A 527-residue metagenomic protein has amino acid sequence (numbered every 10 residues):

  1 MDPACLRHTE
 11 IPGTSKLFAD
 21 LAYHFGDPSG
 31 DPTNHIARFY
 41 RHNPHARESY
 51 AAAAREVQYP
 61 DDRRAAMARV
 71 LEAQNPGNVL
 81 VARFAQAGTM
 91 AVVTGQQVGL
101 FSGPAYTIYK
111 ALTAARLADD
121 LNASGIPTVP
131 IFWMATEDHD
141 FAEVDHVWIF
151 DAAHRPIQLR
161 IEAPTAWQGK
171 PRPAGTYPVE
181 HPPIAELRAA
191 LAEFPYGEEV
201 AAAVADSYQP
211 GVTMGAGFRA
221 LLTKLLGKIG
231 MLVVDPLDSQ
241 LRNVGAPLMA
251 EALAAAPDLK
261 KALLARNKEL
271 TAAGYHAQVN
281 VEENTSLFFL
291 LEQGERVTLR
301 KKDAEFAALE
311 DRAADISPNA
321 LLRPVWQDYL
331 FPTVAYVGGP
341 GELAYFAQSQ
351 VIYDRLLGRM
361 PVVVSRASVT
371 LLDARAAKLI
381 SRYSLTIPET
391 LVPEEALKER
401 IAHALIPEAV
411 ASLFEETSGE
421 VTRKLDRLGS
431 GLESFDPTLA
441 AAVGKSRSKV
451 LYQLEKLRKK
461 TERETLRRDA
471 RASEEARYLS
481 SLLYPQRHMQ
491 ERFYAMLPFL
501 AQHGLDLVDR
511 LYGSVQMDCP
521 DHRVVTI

Functional and structural regions predicted by a protein language model:
P3, E48, L221-A308, A396 (+1 more regions): Long, compositionally biased intrinsically disordered regions
K16-N78, R447, L451-L454, R458 (+1 more regions): Low-complexity, highly charged intrinsically disordered N-terminal segments that act as targeting/localization
A87-N122, G338: N-terminal catalytic cores of NTP/NDP-binding nucleotidyl/phosphoryl-transfer enzymes
P104-A105, A118-A142, P361: Glycine-rich phosphate/pyrophosphate-binding loops and their adjacent beta-strand/loop elements at enzyme active sites
P104-Y106, D140-V147, V244-M249, Q348: Short acidic, glycine/serine/threonine-rich loops at helix termini
V144-I149, P156, L371-H403: A structural-propensity feature for long, helix-poor, extended segments
W148-V179: A glycine-rich helix N-cap at a beta->alpha junction
Y275-V334, P340-V351, M360-V362, R366-A367 (+2 more regions): A translation/RNA-centric and nucleic-acid-associated enzymatic feature enriched in Class II aminoacyl-tRNA synthetases
